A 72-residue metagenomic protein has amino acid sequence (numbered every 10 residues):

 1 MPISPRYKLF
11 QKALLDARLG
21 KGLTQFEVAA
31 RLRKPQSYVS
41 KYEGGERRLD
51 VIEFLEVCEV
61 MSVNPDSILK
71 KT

Functional and structural regions predicted by a protein language model:
M1-G20: A short, Lys/Arg-rich alpha-helix, primarily the initiator
K12, G22-L23, L49-I52: Residue-level signal for the short linker/turn that defines the boundary of a DNA-recognition helix
L19, A30, E59: Alpha-helical residues within the helix-turn-helix
G22-K41: Short alpha-helical DNA-recognition segment
G44: Short, conserved catalytic or interaction motifs in soluble domains
I52-S67: DNA major-groove recognition helix of helix-turn-helix/homeodomain DNA-binding modules
I68-T72: Short amphipathic recognition helices of helix-turn-helix/homeodomain-type DNA-binding modules
